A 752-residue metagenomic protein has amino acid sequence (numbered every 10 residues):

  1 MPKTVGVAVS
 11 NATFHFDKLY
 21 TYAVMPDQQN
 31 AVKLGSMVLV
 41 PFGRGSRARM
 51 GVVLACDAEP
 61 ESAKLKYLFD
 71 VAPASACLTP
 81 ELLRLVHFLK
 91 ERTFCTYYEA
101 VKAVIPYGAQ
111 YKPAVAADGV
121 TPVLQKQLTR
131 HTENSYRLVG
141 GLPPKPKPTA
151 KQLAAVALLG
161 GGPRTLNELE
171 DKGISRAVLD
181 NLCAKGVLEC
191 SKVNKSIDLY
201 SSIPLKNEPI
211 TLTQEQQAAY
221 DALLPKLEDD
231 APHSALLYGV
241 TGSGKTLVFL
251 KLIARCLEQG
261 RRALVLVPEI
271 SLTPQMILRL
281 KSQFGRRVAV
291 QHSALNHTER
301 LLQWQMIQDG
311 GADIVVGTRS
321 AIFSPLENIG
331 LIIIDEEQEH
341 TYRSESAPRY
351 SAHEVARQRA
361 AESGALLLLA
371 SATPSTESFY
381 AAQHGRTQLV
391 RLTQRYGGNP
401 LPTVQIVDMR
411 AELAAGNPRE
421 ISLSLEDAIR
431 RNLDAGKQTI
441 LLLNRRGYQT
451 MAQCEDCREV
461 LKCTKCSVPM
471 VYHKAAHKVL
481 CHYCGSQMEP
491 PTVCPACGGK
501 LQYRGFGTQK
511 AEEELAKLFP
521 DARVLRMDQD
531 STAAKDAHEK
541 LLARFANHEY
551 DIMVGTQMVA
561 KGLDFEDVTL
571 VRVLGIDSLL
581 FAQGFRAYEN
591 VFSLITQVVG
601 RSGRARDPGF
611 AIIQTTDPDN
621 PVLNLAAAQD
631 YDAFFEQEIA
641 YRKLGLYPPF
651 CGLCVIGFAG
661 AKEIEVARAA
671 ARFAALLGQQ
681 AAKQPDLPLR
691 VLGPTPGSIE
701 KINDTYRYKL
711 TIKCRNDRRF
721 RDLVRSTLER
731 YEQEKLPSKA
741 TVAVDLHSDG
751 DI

Functional and structural regions predicted by a protein language model:
M1-S371, Q383-N399, Q680, R718-R725 (+1 more regions): Accessory, non-ATPase domains that flank or precede helicase/AAA+ motor cores in DNA-metabolism machines
P2-T4, D17, S46, G436 (+4 more regions): A general secondary-structure signal for short beta-strands and their flanking turns/coil in non-transmembrane regions
T13, F519-A522, L677-R690, E734-K739: Short secondary-structure junctions
P60-S75, T695-G697, K701-K713: Solvent-exposed, membrane-proximal periplasmic/extracellular interface segments of envelope transport and secretion
K206-T213, Q217, D221, D230-A667 (+4 more regions): Inter-lobe coupling/hinge segments of SF2-like helicase ATPases
A670-F673: Flexible catalytic loop/linker elements that gate and position reactive groups at enzyme active sites
A675, Q679-I702, Y706, L728 (+1 more regions): A carboxyl-terminal module marker
